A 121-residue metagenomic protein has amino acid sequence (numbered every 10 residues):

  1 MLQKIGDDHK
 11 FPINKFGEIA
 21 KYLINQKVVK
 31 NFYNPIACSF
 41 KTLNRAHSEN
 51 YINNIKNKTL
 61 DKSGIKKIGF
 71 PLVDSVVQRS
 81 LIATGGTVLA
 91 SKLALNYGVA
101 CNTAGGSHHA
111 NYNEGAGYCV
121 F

Functional and structural regions predicted by a protein language model:
M1-F121: HDAC/HDAC-like amidohydrolase catalytic core signature
